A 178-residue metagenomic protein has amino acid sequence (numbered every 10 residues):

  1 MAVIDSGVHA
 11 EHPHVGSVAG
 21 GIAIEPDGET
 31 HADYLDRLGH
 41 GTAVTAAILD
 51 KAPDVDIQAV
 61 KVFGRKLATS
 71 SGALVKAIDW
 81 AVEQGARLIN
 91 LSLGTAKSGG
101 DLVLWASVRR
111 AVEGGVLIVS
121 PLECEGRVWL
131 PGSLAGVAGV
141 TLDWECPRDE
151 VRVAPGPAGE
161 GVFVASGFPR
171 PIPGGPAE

Functional and structural regions predicted by a protein language model:
M1-V55, K76, T141, G161 (+1 more regions): Active-site core segment of subtilase-fold serine proteases
T30-A96: Subtilisin-like peptidase catalytic core
P53, G114, A135-G136: Proline-centered flexible-loop/turn and helix-kink motifs
Q58, L117-V119, G139, V164: Structural detector of well-ordered beta-strand residues that form the stable sheet scaffold of enzyme domains
N90-S92, I118-L122, V140-L142: Active-site neighborhood of phospho(di)ester-bond hydrolases with catalytic His/Asp-centered motifs
G99-I118: Catalytic-core regions built around general acid/base machinery
R127-E178: Extracellular S/T/G-rich loop segment that most often corresponds to the catalytic His/Ser-adjacent loop
